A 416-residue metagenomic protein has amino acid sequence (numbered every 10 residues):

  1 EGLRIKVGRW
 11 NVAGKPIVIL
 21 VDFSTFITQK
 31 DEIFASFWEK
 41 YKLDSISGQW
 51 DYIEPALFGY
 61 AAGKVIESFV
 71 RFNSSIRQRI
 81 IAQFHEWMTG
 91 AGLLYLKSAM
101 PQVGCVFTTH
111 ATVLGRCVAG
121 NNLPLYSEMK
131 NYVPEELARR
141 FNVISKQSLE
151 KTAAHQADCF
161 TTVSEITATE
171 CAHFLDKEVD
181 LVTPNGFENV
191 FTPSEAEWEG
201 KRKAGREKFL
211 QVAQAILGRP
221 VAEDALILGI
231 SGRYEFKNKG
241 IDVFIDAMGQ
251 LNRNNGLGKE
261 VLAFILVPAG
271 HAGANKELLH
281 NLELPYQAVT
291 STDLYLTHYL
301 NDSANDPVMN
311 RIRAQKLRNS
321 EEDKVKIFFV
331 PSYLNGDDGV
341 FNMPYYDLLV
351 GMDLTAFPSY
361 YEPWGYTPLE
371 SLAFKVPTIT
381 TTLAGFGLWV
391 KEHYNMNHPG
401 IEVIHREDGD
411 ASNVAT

Functional and structural regions predicted by a protein language model:
E1-T416: Catalytic cores of nucleotide-sugar-dependent glycosyltransferases that transfer UDP/GDP/TDP-activated
